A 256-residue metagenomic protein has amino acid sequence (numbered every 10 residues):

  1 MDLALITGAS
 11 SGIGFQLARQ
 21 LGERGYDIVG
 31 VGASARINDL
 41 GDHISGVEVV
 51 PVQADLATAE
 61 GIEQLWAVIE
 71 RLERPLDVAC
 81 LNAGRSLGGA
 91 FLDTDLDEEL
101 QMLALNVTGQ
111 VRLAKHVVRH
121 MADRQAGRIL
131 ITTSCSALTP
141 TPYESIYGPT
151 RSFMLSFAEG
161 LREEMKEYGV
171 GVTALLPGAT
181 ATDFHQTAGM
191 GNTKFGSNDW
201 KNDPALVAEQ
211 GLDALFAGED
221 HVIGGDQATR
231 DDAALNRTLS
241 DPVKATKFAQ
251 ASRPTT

Functional and structural regions predicted by a protein language model:
S10-S11: Conserved glycine-rich cofactor-binding loop
R24-L40: Conserved glycine-rich Rossmann-like NAD(P)H-binding loop of the short-chain dehydrogenase/reductase
N82-L87: Conserved NAD(P)H cofactor-binding loop of Rossmann-fold oxidoreductase domains
A90-L92, E98-L103: Substrate-binding pocket helix/loop in short-chain dehydrogenase/reductase
A114, T150: Active-site helix of classical SDR
S134: Residue(s) in the substrate-gating loop at a strand-loop-helix junction that position the organic substrate next
A174, M190-D231: C-terminal helical subdomain
